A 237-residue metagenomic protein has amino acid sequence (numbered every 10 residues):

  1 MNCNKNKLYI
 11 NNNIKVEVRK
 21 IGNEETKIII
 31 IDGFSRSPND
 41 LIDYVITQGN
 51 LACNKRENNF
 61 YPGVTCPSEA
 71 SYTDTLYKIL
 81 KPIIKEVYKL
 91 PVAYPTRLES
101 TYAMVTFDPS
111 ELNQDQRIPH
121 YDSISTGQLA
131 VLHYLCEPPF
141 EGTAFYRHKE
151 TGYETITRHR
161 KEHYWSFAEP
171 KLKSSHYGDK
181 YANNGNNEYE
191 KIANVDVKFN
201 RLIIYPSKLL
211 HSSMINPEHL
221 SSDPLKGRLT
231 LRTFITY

Functional and structural regions predicted by a protein language model:
M1-I204, K208-Y237: Fe(II)/2-oxoglutarate oxygenase catalytic core
